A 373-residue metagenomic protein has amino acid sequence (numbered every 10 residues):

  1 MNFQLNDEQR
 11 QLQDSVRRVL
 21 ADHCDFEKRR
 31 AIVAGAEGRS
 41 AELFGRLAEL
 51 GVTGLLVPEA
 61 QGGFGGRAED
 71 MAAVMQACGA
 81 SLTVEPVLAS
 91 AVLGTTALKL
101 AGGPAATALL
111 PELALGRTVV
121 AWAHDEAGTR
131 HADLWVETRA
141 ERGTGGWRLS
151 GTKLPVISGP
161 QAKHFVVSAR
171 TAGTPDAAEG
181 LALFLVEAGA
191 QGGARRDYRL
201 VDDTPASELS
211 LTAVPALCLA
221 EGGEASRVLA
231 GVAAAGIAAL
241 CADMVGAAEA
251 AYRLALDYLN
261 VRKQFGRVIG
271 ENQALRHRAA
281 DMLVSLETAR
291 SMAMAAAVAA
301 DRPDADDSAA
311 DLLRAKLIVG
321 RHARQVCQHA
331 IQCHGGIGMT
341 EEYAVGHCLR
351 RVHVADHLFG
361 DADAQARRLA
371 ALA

Functional and structural regions predicted by a protein language model:
M1-L82, G116-R117, R142-W147, G222 (+1 more regions): Alpha-helical interface subdomain recognition
T83-P104: N-terminal glycine-rich flavin-associated loop
G94, G116-T118, L134-V136, Q161-K163 (+6 more regions): A generic structural signal for well-ordered coil/turn residues at beta-strand boundaries that shape enzyme active-site
K99-G103, E141, V167-R170, L185-A188 (+2 more regions): Short beta-strand-to-turn element immediately C-terminal to the catalytic PLP-Schiff-base lysine in fold type I
G116-A127, V167: A short, Trp-centered hydrophobic/proline-enriched beta-strand micro-motif
H131, W135, P155-V156, V186-E221: Flexible, small-/acidic-enriched active-site or ligand-binding loops
A132-S150: Cytochrome P450 C-terminal beta-domain/meander region
S150-G192: A short core secondary-structure module
